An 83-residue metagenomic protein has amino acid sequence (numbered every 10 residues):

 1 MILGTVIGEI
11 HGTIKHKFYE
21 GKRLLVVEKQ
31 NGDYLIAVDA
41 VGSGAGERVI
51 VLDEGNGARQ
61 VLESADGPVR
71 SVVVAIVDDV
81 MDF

Functional and structural regions predicted by a protein language model:
M1-V27, G32: N-terminal first-folded block
D33-V38: Short alpha-helix capping/helix-loop boundary micro-motifs
I50-V51, N56-F83: C-terminal structural segments of small proteins and small subunits
